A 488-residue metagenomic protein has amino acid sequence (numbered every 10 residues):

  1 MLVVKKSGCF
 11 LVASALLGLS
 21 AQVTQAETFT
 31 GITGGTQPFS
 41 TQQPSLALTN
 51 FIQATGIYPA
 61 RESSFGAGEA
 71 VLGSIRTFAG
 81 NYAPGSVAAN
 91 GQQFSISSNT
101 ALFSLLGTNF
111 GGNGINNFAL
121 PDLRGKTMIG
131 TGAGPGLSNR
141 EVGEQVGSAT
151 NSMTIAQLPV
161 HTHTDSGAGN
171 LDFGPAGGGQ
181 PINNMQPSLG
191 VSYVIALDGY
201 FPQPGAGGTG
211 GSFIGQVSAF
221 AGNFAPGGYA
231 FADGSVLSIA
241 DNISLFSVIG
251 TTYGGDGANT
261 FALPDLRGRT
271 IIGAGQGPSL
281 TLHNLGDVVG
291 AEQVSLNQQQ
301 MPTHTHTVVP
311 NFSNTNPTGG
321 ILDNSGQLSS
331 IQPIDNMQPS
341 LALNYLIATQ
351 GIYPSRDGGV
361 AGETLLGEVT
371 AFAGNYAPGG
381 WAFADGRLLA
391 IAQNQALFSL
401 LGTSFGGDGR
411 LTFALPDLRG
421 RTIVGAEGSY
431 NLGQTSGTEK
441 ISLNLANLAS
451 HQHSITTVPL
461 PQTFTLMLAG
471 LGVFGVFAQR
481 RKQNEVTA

Functional and structural regions predicted by a protein language model:
L2-T24: Gram-negative bacterial Sec-dependent N-terminal signal peptides
K6-S7, T270, T422, T463 (+1 more regions): Hydrophobic alpha-helical segments, especially transmembrane helices and their immediate juxtamembrane helical caps
C9-F10, G359, M467: Intrinsically disordered and other compositionally biased segments
Q22-T457: Low-complexity Ser/Thr/Gly/Asn-rich repetitive segments
P459-Q479: A short, hydrophobic C-terminal helix/tail in secreted or cell-surface proteins
N484-A488: Cytoplasmic C-terminal tails of single-pass
